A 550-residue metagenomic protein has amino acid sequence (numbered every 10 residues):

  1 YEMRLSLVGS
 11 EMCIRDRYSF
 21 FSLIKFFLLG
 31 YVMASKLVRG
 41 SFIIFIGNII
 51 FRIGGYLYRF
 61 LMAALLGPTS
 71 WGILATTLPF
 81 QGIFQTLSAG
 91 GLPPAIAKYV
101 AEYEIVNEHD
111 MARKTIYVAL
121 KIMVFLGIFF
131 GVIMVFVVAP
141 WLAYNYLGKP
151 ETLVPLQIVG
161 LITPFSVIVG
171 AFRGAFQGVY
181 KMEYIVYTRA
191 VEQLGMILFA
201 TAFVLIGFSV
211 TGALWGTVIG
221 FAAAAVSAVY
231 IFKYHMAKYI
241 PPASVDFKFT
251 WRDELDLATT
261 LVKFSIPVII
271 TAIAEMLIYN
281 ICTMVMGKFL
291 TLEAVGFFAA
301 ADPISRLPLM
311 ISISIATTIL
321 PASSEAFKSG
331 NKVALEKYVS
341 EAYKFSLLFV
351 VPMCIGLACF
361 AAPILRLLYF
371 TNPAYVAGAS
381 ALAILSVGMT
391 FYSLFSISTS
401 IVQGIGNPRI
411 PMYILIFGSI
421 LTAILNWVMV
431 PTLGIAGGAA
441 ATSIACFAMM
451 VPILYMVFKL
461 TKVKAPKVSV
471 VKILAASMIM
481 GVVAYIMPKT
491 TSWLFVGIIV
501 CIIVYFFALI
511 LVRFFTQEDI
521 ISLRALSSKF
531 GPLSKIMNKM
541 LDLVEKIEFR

Functional and structural regions predicted by a protein language model:
Y1-I14: Short, small-residue-biased leader/transition segments that mark boundaries at the very start of proteins
F21-Y31, P488-R550: Membrane-proximal transmembrane or re-entrant/amphipathic helices at the cytosolic face
F26-L37, V210, A228-Y279, G330-V333 (+2 more regions): Interhelical loop/hinge segments that connect adjacent transmembrane helices in multipass membrane
K36-A101, G131, V135, I197 (+4 more regions): Signature of the first transmembrane helix
G40-R59, E192, G216-G220, A224 (+4 more regions): Transmembrane helical elements of multi-pass membrane transporters/channels
I96, G174, M182, F221-T250 (+2 more regions): C-terminal transmembrane helix end/exit motif
A101-I122, F297-L415: Specific pore-lining/lateral-gate transmembrane helices of multi-pass inner-membrane transport and insertion machines
Q157, Y187-A237, A243, F264 (+5 more regions): Hydrophobic alpha-helical transmembrane segments
